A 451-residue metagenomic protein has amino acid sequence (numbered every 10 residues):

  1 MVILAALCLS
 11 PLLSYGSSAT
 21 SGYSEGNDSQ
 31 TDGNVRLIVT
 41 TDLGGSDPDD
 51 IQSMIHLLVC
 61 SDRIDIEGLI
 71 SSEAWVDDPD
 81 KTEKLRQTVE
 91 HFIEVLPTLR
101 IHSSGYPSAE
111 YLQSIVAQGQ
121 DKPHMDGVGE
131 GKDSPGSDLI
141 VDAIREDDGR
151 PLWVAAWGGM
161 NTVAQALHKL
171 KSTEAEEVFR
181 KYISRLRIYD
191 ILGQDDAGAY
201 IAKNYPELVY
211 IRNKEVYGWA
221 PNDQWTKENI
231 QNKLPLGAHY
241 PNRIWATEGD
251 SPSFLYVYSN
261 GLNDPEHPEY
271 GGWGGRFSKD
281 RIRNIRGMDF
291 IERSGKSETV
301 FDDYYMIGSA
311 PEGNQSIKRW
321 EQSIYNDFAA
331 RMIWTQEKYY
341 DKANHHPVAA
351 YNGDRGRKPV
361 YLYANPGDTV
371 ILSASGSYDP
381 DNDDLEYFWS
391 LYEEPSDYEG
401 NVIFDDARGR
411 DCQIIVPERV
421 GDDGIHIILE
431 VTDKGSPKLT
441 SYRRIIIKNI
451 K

Functional and structural regions predicted by a protein language model:
V2-S14: Bacterial N-terminal signal peptides
P11, Y15-G22, Y442: Compositionally biased regions
S18-V402, D411-I415, R419-D422: N-terminal acidic, glycine/proline-rich low-complexity segments
H426: Broad gene-expression machinery/nucleic-acid interaction feature
T432-K438: Short, solvent-exposed loop/turn segments at the edges of extracellular beta-sandwich modules
T440-I450: C-terminal edge beta-strand
